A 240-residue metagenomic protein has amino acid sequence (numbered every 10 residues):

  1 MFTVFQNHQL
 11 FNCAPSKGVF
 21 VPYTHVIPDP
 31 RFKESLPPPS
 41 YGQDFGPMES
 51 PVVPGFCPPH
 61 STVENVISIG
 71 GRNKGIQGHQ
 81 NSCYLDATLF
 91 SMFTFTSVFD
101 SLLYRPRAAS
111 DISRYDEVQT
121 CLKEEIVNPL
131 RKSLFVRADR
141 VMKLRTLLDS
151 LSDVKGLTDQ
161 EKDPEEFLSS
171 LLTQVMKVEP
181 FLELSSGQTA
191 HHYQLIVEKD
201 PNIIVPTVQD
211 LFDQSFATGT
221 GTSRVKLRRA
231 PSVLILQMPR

Functional and structural regions predicted by a protein language model:
M1-R240: UBL (ubiquitin/ubiquitin-like) substrate-recognition surfaces within cysteine isopeptidase catalytic folds
